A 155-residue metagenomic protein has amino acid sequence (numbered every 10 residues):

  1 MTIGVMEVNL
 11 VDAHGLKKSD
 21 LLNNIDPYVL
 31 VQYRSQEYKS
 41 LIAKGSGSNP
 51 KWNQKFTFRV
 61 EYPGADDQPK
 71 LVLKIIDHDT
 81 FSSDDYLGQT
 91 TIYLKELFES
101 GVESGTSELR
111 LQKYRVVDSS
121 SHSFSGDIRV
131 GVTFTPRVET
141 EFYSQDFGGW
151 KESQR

Functional and structural regions predicted by a protein language model:
I3-E7, E37, K51-T57, L111 (+1 more regions): Intrinsic-disorder/low-complexity, polar/charged segments enriched in Ser/Thr/Lys/Arg/Asp/Glu/Gln
I3-N49: Calcium-regulated, polybasic anionic-phospholipid
G4, T133-R155: C-terminal helix/juxtamembrane-tail motif
N9, G15-L16, V72, I76-T140: C2-type phospholipid-binding modules
D20-N23, L41-G45, D85-G88, S104 (+1 more regions): Short coil/turn segments at secondary-structure boundaries
K39-S46, E61, R115-D118: Beta-strand-rich interaction surfaces with strong enrichment in secreted/lumenal proteins
P50-V60, T91-L94: A beta-strand/beta-hairpin structural motif
G64-P69: Short glycine/proline/serine/threonine-rich loop/turn segments at secondary-structure transition edges
